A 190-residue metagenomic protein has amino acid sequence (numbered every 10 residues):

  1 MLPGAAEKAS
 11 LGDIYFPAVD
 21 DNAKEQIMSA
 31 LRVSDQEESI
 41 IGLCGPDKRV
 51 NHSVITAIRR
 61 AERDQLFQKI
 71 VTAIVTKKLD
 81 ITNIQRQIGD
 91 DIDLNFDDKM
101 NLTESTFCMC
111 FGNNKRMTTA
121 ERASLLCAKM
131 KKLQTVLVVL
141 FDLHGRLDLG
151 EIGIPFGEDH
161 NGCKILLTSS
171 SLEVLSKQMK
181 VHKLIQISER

Functional and structural regions predicted by a protein language model:
M1-R190: Core domains of intracellular innate-immunity/apoptotic signalosomes
